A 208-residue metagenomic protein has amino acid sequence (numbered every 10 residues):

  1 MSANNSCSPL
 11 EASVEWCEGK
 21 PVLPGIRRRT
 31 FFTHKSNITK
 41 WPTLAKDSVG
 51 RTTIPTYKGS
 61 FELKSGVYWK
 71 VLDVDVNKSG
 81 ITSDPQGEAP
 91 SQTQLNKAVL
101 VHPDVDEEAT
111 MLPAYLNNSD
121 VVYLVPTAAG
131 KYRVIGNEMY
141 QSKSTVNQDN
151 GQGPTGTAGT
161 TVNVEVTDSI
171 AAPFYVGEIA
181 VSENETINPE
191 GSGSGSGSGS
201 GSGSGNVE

Functional and structural regions predicted by a protein language model:
A3, A12, A45, A89 (+7 more regions): A sequence-composition feature that detects small, non-aromatic residues
A3-S6, L10, W16-L95, Y140-P154: Solvent-exposed edge beta-strands and adjacent loop segments that serve as assembly or binding interfaces
G19, H34-S36, P103-E107, A128-A129 (+1 more regions): Generic structural motif
V71-E138: Structured, beta-strand-rich domain cores that present glycine/charged loop surfaces used to bind extended ligands
E138-G195, G203-E208: Mixed-charge, glycine-accented linear interaction segment located at domain edges/termini
